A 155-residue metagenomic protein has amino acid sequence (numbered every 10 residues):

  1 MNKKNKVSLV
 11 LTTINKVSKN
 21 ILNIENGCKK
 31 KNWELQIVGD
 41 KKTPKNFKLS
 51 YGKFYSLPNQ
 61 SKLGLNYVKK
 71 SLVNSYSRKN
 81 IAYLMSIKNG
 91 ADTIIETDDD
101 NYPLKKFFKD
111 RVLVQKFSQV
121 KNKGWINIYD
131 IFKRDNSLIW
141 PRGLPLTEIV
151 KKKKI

Functional and structural regions predicted by a protein language model:
M1-Q36: N-proximal low-complexity "stem/linker" segments adjacent to membrane-targeting elements
K3, K70, Y76, K152-K154: Intrinsic low-complexity, intrinsically disordered segments enriched in polar/basic residues
T12-S18, K42-T43, N101-Y102: Short acidic, S/G/P-rich loop/turn micro-motifs used as interaction or catalytic elements
D40-A91, K105-S118: Active-site-proximal specificity loops/subdomain of glycosyltransferases
S61-N66, P103-I155: Conserved catalytic core of nucleotide-sugar-dependent glycosyltransferases
I94: Short aromatic/hydrophobic "clamp" motif used to bind/position activated sugar donors
T97: Catalytic metal- and UDP-sugar-binding loop of GT-A-like glycosyltransferases, i.e., residues flanking the conserved
